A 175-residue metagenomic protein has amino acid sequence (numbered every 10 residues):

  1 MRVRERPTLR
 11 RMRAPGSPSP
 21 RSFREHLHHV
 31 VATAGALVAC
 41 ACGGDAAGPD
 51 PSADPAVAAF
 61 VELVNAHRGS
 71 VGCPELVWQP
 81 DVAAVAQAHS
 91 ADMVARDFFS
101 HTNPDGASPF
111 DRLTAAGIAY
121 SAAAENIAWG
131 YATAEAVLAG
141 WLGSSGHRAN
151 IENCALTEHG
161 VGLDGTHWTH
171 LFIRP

Functional and structural regions predicted by a protein language model:
E5, L9-A32: Bacterial N-terminal signal peptides that target proteins for export
V38-A41: C-terminal motif of bacterial Sec signal peptides marking the signal peptidase cleavage site
G43-P49: Bacterial lipoprotein signal-peptidase II cleavage site
S52-R96: A short alpha-helix/helix-coil micro-patch that ends at or immediately precedes a cysteine
A83-E135, I151: Short, surface-exposed glycine/acidic/tryptophan-bearing loops
Y120, E125-P175: Disulfide-stabilized extracellular recognition modules
